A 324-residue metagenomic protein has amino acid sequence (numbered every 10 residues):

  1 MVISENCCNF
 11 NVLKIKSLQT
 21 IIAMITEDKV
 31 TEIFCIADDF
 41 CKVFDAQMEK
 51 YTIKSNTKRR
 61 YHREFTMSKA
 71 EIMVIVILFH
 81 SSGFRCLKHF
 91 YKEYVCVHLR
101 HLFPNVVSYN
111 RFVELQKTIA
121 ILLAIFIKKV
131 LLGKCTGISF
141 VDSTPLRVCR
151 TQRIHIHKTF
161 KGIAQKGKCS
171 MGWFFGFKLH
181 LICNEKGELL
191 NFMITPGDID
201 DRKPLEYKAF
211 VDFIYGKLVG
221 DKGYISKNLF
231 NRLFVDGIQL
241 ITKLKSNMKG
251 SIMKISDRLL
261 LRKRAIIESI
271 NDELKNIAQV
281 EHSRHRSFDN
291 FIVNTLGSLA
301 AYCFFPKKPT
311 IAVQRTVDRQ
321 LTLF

Functional and structural regions predicted by a protein language model:
M1-F324: Short alpha-helical elements
